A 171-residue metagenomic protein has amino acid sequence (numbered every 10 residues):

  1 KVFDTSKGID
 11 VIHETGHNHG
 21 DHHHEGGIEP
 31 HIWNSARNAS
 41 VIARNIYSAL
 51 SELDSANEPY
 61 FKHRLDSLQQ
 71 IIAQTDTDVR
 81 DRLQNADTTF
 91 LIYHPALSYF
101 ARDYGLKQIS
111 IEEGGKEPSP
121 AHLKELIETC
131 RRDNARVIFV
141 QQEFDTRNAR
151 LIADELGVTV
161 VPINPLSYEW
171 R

Functional and structural regions predicted by a protein language model:
K1-R171: Extracytoplasmic metal-acquisition and chelation regions
